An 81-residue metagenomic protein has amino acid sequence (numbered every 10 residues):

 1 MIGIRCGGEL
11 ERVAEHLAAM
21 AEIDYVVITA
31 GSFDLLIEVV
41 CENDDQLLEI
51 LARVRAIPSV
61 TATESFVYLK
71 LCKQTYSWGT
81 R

Functional and structural regions predicted by a protein language model:
M1-R81: A compositional/biophysical signature of low hydrophobicity enriched in polar/charged and small residues
